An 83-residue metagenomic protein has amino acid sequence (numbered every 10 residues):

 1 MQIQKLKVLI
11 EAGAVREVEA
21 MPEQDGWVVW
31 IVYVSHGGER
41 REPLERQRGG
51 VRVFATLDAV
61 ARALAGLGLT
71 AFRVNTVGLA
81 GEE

Functional and structural regions predicted by a protein language model:
Q2: Contiguous, structured surface segment used for ligand recognition
K5, R52-V53: Extended, non-catalytic scaffold segments that flank or surround catalytic motifs
L6, E11-E23, S35: N-terminal intrinsically disordered, cationic/polar leader segments that include organellar targeting peptides
L6, G81-E83: An exposure/low-complexity boundary signal
A20-R48, L69-G81: Short aromatic-glycine-(Arg/Gly/Cys) micro-motifs in beta-strand/loop hairpins
V53-G68: A short, charged, amphipathic alpha-helix used as a generic interaction element across diverse proteins
